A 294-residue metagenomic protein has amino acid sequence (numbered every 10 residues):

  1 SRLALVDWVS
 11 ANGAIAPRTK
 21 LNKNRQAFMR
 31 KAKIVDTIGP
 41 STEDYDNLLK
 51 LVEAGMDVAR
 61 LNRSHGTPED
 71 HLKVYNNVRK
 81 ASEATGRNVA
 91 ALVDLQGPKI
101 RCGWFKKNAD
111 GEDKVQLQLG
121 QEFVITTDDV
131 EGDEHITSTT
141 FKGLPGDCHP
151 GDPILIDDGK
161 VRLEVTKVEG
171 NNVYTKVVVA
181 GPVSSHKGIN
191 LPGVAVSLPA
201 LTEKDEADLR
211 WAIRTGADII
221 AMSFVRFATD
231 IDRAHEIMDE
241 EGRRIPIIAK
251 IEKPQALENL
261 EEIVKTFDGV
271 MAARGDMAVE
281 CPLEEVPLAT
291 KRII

Functional and structural regions predicted by a protein language model:
L3-L5, L21: Leucine-biased recognition of intrinsically disordered, low-complexity hydrophobic segments
A11, A16-R18: Intrinsically disordered, low-complexity segments enriched in serine/proline and basic residues
K20-I294: Non-catalytic helical/linker scaffolds that mediate oligomerization, partner binding, and domain coupling around large
